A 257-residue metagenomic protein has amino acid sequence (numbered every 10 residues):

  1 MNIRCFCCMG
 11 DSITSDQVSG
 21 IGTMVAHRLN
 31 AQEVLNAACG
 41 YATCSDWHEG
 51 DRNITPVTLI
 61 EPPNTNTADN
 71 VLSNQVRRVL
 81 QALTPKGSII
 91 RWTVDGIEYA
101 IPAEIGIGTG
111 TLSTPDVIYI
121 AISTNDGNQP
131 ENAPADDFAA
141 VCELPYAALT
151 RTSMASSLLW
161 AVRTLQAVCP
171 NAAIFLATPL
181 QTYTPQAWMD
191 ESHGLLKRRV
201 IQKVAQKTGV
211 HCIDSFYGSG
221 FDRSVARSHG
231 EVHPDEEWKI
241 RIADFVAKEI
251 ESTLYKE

Functional and structural regions predicted by a protein language model:
C5-C8, I13-D136, E143, H233: Conserved SGNH/GDSL esterase-like catalytic core that processes O-acyl groups on lipids and polysaccharides
I21, Q75, M154-A161, K197-I201 (+1 more regions): A general structural detector for well-ordered alpha-helical segments in enzyme core domains, enriched
E33-L35, A173, G209-C212: Conserved beta-strand segments of alpha/beta enzyme cores
D51-R52, P179-E257: Catalytic His-Asp segment of secreted/periplasmic serine-dependent ester chemistry enzymes
A82, W160-V168, F245, E249: A generic secondary-structure signal
A121-N128, P134, L159-L196: Active-site segments of SGNH/GDSL-like serine hydrolases that catalyze O-acetyl group transfer/hydrolysis on lipids
E143-T152, G230-H233: The substrate-binding groove and active-site-proximal loops of carbohydrate-active enzymes, especially glycoside
